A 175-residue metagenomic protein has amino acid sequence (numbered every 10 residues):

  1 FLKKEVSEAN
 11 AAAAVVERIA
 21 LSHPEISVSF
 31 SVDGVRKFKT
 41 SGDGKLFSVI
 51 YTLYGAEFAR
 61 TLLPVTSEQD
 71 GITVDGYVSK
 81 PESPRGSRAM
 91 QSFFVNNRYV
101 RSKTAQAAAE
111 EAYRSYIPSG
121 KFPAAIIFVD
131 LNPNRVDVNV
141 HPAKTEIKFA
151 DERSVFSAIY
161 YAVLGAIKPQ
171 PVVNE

Functional and structural regions predicted by a protein language model:
F1-E175: N-terminal phosphate-binding caps/lids of nucleotide- and nucleic-acid-binding domains
